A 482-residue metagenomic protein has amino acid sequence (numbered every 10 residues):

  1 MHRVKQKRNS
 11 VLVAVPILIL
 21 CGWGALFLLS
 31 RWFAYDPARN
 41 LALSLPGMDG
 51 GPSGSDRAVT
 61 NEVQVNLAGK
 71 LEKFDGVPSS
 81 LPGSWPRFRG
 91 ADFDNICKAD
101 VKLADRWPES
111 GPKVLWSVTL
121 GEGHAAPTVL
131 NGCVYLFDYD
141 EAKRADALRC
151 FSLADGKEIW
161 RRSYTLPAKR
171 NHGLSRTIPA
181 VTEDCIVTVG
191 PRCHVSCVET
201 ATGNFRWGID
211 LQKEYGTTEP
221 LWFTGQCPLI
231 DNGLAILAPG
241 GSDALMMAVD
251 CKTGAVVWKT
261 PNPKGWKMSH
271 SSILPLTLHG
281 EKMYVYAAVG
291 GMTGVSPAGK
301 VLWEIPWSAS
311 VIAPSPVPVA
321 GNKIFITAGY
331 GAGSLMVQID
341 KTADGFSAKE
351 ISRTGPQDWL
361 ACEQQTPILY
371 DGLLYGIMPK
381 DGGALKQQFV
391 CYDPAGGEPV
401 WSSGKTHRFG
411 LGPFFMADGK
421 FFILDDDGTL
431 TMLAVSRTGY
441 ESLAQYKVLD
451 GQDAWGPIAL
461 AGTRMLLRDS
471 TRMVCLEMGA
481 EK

Functional and structural regions predicted by a protein language model:
K5-P16, L26-T119, Y135, A147-A168 (+8 more regions): Aromatic (tryptophan-biased) beta-strands that constitute blades/sheets of beta-rich domains
G90-F93, Y139-E141, P191, G240-G241 (+8 more regions): Short loop/turn segments immediately following the C-termini of beta-strands
L115-T128, K143-A145, R161-A180, G208-I230 (+8 more regions): Extracytoplasmic beta-rich repeat domains
N131-G132, E183-D184, N232-G233, G280-K282 (+4 more regions): Short coil/turn segments that connect the beta-strands within blades of beta-propeller domains
V134-L136, T188, L237, Y286 (+4 more regions): Residue position within the beta-strands of beta-propeller blades
A147-R149, H194-S196, L245-M247, G291-T293 (+4 more regions): A short loop-to-beta-strand structural motif that recurs across blades of beta-propeller domains
A332, D358-V435: Loop/turn-rich, solvent-exposed surfaces of beta-rich toroidal or solenoidal domains
A332-S334, G428-T429, G451-K482: Blade-level signature of beta-propeller repeat domains, shared across WD40, Kelch, NHL, RCC1 and BNR/Asp-box propellers
